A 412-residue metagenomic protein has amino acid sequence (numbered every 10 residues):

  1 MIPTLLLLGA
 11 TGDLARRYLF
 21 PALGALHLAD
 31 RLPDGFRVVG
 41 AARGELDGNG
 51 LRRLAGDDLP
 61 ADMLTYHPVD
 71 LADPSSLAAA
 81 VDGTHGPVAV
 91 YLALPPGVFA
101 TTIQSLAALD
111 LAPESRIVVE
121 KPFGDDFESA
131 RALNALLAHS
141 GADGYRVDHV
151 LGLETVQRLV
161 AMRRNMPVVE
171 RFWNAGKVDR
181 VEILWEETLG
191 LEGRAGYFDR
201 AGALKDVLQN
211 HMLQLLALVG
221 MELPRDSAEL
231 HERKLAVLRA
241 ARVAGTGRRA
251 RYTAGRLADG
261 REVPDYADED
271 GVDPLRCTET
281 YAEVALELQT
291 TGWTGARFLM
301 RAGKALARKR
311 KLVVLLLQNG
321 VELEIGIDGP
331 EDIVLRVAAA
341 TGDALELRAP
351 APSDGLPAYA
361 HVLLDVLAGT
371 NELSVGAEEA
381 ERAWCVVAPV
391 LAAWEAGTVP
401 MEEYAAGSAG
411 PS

Functional and structural regions predicted by a protein language model:
M1-V118, F123-S412: Secretory/organelle targeting and membrane-embedding segments
